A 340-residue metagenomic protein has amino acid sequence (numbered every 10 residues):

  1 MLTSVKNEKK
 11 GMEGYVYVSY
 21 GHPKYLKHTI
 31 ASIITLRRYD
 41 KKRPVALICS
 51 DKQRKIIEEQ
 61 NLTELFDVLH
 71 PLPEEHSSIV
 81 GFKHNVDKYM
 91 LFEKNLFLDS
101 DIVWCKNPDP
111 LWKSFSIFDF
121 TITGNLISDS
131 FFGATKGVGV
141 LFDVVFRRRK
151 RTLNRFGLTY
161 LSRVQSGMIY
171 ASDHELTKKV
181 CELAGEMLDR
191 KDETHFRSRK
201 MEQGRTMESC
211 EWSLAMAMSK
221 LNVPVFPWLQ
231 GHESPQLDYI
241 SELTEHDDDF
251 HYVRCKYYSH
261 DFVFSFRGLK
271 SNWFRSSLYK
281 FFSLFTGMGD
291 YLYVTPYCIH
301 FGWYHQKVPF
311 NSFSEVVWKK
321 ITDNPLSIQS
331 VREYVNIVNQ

Functional and structural regions predicted by a protein language model:
M1-I30: N-proximal low-complexity "stem/linker" segments adjacent to membrane-targeting elements
L2-M12, R155-S162, E175-Q340: A glycosyltransferase accessory/donor-loop signature
T35-R43: Short, acidic, metal-binding catalytic loop of nucleotide-sugar glycosyltransferases
V45-D51, I122-G124: Short internal beta-strands
D51-M90: Active-site-proximal specificity loops/subdomain of glycosyltransferases
N95: Short aromatic/hydrophobic "clamp" motif used to bind/position activated sugar donors
D99-V103: The conserved acidic donor/metal-binding loop of glycosyltransferases
K106-V144: Conserved donor-nucleotide/metal-binding helix-loop-beta segment in metal-dependent transferases, i.e., the alpha-helix
